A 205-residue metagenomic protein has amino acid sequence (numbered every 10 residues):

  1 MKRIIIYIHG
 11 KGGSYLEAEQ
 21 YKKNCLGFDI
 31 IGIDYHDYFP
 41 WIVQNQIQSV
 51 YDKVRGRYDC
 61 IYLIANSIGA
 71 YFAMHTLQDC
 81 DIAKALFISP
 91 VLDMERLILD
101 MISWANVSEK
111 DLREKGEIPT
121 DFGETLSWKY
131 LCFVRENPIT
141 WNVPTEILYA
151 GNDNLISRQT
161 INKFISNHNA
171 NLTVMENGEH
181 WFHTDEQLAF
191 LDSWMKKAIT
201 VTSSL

Functional and structural regions predicted by a protein language model:
M1-F39: Short, surface-exposed "cap/lid" segments of acyl-processing enzymes
K2-R3, Y58-C60, A83, V143-P144: Short coil/turn segments at beta-strand junctions that form active-site/ligand-binding loops
Y15-K22, Q44, S157-N162: Short, surface-exposed alpha-helical segments at coil->helix boundaries
G32-R57: Catalytic nucleophile-loop/oxyanion-hole region of alpha/beta-hydrolase and closely related hydrolase-like folds
C60-A65, I88: Short beta-strand immediately N-terminal to the catalytic nucleophile in serine-hydrolase-like folds
I64-A73: Gly/Ala-rich beta-loop-alpha elbow adjacent to hydrolase catalytic centers
T76-C80: Aromatic pocket-lining residues of Rossmann-like dinucleotide-binding sites
D81-L205: The alpha/beta-hydrolase serine catalytic core
